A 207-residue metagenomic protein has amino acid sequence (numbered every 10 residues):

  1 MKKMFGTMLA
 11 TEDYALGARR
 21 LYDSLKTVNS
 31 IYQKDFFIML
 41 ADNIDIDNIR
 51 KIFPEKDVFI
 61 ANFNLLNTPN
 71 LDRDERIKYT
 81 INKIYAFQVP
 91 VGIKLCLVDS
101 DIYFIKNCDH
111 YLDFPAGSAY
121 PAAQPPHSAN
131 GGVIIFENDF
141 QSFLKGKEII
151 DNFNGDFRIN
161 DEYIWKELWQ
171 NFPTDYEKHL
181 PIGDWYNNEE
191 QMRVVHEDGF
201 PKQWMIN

Functional and structural regions predicted by a protein language model:
M1-N70, D198-I206: N-terminal anchoring/stem segment of glycosyltransferases
L65-I81: An acidic/histidine-cluster motif and surrounding catalytic segment that typifies divalent-metal-assisted enzyme active
I84-Q88: Short, conserved alpha-helix that lines the donor NDP-sugar binding/gating region of sugar-transfer enzymes
L95: Short aromatic/hydrophobic "clamp" motif used to bind/position activated sugar donors
V98-D99: Active-site acidic Asp-centered loop
Y103-G131: Conserved donor-nucleotide/metal-binding helix-loop-beta segment in metal-dependent transferases, i.e., the alpha-helix
G132-F140: Short glycine- and hydrophobic/aromatic-rich loop-to-beta-strand nucleating segment in the catalytic cores
F140-N207: Catalytic core and acceptor-binding pocket of nucleotide-sugar-dependent glycosyltransferases
